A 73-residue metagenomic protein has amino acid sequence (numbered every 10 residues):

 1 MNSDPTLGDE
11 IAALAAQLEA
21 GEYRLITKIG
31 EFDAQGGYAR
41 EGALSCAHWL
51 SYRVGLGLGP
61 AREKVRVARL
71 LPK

Functional and structural regions predicted by a protein language model:
M1-K73: Peripheral, non-cofactor segments flanking catalytic/redox cores
